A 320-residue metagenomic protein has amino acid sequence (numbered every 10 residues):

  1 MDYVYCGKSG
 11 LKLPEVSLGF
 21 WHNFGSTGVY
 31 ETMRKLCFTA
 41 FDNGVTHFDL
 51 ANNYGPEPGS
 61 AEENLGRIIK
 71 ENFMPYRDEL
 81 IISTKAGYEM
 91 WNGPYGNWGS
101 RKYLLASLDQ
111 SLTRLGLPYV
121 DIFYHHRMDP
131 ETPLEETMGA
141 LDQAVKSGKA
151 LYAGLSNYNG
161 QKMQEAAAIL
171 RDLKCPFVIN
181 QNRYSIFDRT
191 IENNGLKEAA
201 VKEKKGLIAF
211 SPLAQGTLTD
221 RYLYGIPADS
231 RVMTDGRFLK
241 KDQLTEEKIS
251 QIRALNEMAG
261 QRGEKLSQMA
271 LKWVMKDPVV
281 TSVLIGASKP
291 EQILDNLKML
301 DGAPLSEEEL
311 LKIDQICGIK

Functional and structural regions predicted by a protein language model:
M1-L80, K146: N-terminal binding-site loop/beta-alpha segment at the start of enzyme catalytic domains that lines or forms
G7-G25, S83-G96, Y119, Y124: N-terminal small/glycine-rich loop or linker at the start of catalytic domains across soluble metabolic enzymes
P14-E15, D49, P75-L80, P118-I122 (+3 more regions): Short acidic capping loops at alpha-helix termini that bridge into adjacent secondary structure
L18, L50, T84, I122-H125 (+4 more regions): Conserved beta-strand positions
G28-A40, G99-L115, M163-A167: Short, acidic/polar
G28-T32, S60, N64, Y95-Y103 (+2 more regions): Alpha-helix N-cap and loop-to-helix initiation/capping positions
L112-T132: Active-site groove signature of glycoside hydrolases
T132-K320: Beta/alpha (TIM)-barrel catalytic core signal, keyed to glycine-rich beta->alpha loops juxtaposed to Asp/Glu that bind
